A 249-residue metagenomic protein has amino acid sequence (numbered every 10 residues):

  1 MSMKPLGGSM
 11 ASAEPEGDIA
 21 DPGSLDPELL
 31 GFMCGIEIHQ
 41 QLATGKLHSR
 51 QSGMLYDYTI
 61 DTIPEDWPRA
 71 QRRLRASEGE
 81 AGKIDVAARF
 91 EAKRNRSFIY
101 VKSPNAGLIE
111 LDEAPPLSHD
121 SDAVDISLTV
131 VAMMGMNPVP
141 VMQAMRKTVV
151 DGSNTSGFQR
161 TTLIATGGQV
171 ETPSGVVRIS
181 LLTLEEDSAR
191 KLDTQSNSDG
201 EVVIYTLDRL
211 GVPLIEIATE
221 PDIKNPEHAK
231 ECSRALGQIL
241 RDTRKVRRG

Functional and structural regions predicted by a protein language model:
S2-G249: Basic, nucleic-acid-interacting segments
